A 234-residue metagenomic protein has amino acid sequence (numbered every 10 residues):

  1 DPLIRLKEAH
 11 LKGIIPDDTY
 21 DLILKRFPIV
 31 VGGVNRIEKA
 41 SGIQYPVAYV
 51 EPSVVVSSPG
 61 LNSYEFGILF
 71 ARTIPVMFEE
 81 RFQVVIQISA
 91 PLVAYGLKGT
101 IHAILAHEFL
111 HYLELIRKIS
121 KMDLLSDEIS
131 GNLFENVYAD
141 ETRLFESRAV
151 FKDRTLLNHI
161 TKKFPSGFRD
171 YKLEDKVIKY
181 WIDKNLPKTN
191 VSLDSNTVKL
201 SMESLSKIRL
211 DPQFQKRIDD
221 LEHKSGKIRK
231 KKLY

Functional and structural regions predicted by a protein language model:
D1, I14, D18-G32, G96 (+8 more regions): Alpha-helix boundary/N-cap detector
D1-P75, L200, I208-R209, Q213-Y234: A metal-dependent hydrolase signature that marks the N-terminal structural subdomain at the beginning of catalytic folds
E51, Q87-P91, S201-E203: Helix N-cap / beta->alpha transition motif
S58-G99: Active-site scaffold of zinc-dependent metalloenzymes
A103-I116: Active-site recognition of the HExxH zinc-binding catalytic motif
A106-H107, N132-N136, D140, K176-K179 (+1 more regions): Short, hydrophobic/amphipathic alpha-helical patches that form generic packing surfaces within helical domains
R117, D123-P165: Post-HExxH zinc-binding segment in Zn-dependent metallohydrolases
R154-Y234: Pan-zinc metallopeptidase signature
